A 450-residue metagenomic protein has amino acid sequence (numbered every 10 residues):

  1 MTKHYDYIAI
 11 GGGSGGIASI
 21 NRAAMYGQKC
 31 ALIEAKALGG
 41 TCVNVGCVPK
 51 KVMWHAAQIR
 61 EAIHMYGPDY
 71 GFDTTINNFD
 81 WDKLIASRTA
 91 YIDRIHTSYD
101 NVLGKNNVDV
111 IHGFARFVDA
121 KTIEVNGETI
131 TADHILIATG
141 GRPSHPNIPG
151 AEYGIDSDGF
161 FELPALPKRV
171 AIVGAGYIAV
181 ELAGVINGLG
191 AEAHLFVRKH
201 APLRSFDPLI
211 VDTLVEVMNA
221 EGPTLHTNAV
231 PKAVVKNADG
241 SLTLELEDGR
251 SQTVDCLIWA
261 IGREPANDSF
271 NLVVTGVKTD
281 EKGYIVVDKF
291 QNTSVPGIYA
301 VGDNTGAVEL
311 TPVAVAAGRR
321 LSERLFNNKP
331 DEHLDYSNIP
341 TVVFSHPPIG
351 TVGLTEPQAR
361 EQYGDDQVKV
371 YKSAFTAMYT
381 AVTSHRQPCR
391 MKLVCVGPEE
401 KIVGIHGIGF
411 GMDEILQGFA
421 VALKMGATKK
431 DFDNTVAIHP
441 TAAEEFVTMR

Functional and structural regions predicted by a protein language model:
T2-K3, I8-G12, A18, Y26 (+12 more regions): Residues forming the flavin
T2-Y5, G12, N21-Q28, I33-L166 (+7 more regions): Glycine-rich flavin
I8-I10, A115, I130-G140, I172-V173 (+2 more regions): Short hydrophobic core segments
I8-K36, V48, V52-A62, F344-T355 (+1 more regions): Flexible, glycine-rich terminal cap/loop adjacent to redox cofactors in electron-transfer oxidoreductases
S14-N21, G154, A179-L182, G188 (+2 more regions): Short glycine/serine/threonine-rich phosphate/pyrophosphate-binding segments that cradle anionic phosphate groups
C47, T139-E192, F196, T224-L225 (+3 more regions): Glycine-rich dinucleotide-binding loop and its adjacent helix/turn
D109-H112, R116-E124, I130, L189-K289 (+2 more regions): A Rossmann-like FAD-binding core segment of flavoenzymes
E152-K168, S251-N328: FAD-site-proximal beta/loop scaffold in flavoenzymes
